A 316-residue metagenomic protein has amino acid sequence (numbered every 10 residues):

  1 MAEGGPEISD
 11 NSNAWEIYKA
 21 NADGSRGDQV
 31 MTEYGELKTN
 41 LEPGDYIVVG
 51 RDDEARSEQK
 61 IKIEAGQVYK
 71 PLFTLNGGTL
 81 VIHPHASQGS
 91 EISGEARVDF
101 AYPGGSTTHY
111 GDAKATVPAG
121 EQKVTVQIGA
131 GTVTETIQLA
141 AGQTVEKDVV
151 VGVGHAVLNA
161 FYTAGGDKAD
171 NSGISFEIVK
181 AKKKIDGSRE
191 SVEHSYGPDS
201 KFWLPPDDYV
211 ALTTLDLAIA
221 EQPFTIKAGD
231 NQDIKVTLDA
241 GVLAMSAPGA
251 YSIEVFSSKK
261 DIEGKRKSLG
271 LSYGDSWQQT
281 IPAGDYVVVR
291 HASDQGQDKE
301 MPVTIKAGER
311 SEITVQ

Functional and structural regions predicted by a protein language model:
M1-Q316: Short loop/turn and low-complexity linker motifs enriched in small/turn-promoting residues
